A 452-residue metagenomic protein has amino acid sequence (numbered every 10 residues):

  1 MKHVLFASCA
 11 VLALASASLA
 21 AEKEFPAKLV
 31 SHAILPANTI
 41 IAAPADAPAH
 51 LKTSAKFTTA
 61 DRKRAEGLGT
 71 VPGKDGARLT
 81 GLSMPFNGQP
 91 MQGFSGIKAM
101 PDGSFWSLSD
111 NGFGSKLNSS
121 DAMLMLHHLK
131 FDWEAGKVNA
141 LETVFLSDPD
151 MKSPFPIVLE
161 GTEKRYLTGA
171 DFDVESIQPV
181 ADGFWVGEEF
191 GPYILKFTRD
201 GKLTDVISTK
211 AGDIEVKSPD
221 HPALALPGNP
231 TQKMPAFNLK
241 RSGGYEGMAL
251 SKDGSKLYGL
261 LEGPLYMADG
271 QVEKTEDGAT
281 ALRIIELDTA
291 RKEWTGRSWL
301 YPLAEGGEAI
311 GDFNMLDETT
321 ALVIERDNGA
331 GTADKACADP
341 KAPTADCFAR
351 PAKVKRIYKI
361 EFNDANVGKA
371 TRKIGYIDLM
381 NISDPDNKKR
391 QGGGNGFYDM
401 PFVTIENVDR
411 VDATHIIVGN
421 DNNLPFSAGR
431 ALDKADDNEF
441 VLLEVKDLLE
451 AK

Functional and structural regions predicted by a protein language model:
M1-A20: Gram-negative bacterial Sec-dependent N-terminal signal peptides
A21-K452: Sequence/structural signature of beta-propeller domains
